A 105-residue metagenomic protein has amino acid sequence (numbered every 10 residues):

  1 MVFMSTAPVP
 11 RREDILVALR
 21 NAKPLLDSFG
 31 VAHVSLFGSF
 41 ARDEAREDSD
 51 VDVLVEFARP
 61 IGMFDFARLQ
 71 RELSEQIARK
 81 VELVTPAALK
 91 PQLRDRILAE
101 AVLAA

Functional and structural regions predicted by a protein language model:
M1-H33, R42-E47, A58-A105: Catalytic core of pol beta-like nucleotidyltransferases
L36: Conserved histidines in hydrophobic membrane contexts and catalytic metal-binding motifs
V55: Structural signature of FAD isoalloxazine-binding scaffolds in flavoprotein oxidoreductases
